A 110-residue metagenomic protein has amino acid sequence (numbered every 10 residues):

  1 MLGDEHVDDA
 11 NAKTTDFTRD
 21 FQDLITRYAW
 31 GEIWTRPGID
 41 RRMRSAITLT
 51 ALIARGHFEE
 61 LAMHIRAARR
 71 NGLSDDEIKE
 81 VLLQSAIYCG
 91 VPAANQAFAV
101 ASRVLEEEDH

Functional and structural regions predicted by a protein language model:
M1-R42, R70, N95-H110: Acidic, glycine/proline-rich low-complexity segments that act as flexible tails and inter-domain linkers
I25-A29, A46-I53, V81-Y88, A97: Short alpha-helical scaffolding segments that buttress acidic/His motifs in well-ordered protein cores
P37, R55-F58, G72, C89-P92 (+1 more regions): Residues at alpha-helix boundaries and short interhelical turns
A46, I53-K79: Mid-chain, well-packed structural core segment of small domains
H57-I65, S85-V100: Short amphipathic alpha-helical segments at helix boundaries and their inter-helical linkers
